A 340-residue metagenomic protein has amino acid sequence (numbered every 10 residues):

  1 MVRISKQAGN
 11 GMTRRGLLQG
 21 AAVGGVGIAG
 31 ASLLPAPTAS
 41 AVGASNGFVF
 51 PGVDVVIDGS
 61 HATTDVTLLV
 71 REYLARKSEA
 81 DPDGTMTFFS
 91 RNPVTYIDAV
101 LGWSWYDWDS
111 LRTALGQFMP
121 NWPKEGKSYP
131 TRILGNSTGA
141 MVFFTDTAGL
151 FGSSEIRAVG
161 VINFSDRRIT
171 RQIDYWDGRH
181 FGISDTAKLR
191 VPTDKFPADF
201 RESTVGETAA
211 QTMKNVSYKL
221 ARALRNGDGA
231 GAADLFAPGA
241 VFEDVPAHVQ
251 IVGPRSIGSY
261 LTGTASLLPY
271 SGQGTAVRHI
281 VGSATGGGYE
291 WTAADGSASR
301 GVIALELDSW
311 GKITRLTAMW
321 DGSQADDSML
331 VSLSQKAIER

Functional and structural regions predicted by a protein language model:
M1-M12, G24-A31, T38-S40: N-terminal secretory signal peptides
G11, S60-T64, W105, A210 (+1 more regions): Short, solvent-exposed loop/helix junctions and linker helices that flank or host conserved functional motifs
R14-A21: N-terminal export leaders
L18, G27, S32, N46-F50: N-terminal leader/capping segments at the start of a protein or of a new domain
A22, A41-D83, T87, G182-A230 (+2 more regions): Short, low-complexity N-terminal intrinsically disordered segments enriched in polar/charged residues
S45-I57, G116-Q211, A265-Q273, R278-R340: A beta-strand edge to alpha-helix "cap/lid" segment located at domain peripheries
L68, E79-G139, G229-A284: A solvent-exposed, acidic/Ser-Thr-rich amphipathic alpha-helical stretch
